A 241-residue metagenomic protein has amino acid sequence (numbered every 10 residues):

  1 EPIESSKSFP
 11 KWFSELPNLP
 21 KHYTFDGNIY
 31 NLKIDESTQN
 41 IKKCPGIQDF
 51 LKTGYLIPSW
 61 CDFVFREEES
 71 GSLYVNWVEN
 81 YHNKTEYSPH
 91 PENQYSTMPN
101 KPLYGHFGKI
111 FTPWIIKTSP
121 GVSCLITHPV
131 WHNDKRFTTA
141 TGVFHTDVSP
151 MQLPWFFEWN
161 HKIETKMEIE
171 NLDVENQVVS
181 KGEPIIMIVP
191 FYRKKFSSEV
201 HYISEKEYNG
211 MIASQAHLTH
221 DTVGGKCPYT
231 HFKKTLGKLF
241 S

Functional and structural regions predicted by a protein language model:
E1-N160, E168-S241: Non-catalytic terminal segments and appended small domains
